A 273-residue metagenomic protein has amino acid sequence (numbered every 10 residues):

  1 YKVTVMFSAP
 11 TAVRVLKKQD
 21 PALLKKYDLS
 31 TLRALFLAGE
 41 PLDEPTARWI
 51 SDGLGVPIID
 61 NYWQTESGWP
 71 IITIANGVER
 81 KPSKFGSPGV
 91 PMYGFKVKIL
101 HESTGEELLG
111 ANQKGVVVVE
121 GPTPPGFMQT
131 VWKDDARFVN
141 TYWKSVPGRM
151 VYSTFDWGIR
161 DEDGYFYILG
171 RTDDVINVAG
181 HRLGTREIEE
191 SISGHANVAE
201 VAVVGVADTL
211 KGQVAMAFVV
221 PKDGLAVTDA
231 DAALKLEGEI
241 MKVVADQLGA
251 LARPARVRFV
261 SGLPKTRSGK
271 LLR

Functional and structural regions predicted by a protein language model:
V3-S8, K17-S83, K96, E106: Gly/Ser/Thr-rich phosphate-binding loop
M6, P124, R149, F155-A252 (+1 more regions): AMP-binding/adenylate-forming catalytic core of the ANL superfamily
T31, G55, G94, R137 (+4 more regions): Glycine-centered tight turns that cap/initiate beta-strands
G39, W63, G89, D156 (+1 more regions): Active-site glycine-centered loops adjacent to acidic/histidine catalytic or metal-binding residues that shape
I59-E66, P88-G89, V204-A207: Beta-strand->loop->alpha-helix junctions that form or flank phosphate-binding loops in nucleotide-handling enzymes
V90-G94, G105-W143, L183: Conserved ATP/PPi-binding loop(s) of AMP-dependent carboxylate-activating enzymes
K98-G121, E162-D163, A226-E237, L272: Conserved beta-loop-beta connector loops within the AMP-binding
L210, P254, V260-R273: Flexible lysine-rich "adenylation lid" loop at the C-terminal edge of ANL adenylation domains
